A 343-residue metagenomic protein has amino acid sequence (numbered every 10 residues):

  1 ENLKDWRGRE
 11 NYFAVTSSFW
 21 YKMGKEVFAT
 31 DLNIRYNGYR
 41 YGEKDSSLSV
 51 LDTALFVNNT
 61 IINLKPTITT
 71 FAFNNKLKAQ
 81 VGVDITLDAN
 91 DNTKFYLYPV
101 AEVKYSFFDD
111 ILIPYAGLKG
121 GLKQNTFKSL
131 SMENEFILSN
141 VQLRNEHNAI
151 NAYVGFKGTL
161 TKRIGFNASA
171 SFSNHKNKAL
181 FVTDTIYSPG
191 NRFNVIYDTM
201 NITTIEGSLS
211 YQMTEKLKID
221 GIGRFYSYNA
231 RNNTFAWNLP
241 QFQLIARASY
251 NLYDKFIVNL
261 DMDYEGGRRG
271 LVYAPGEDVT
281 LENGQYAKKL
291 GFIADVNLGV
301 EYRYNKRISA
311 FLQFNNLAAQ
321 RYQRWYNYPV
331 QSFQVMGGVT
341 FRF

Functional and structural regions predicted by a protein language model:
E1-Y12: Flexible loop and strand-edge segments within Gram-negative outer membrane beta-barrel domains
N11, A54-T60, T93, N201: Short, contiguous, pocket-lining structural segments that sit at or immediately flank catalytic/ligand-binding sites
N11-F19, F28-L32, I62-P66, P99: One face of beta-strands
Y21-K25, A72-N74, F107-D109, F343: A generic beta-sheet turn/junction motif
A29-K44, L55-D88, K216-I222, S227 (+1 more regions): Surface-exposed extracellular loop regions of Gram-negative outer-membrane beta-barrel proteins
K78-Q80, D84-F343: Exposed, low-structure sequence patches enriched in small/polar residues
